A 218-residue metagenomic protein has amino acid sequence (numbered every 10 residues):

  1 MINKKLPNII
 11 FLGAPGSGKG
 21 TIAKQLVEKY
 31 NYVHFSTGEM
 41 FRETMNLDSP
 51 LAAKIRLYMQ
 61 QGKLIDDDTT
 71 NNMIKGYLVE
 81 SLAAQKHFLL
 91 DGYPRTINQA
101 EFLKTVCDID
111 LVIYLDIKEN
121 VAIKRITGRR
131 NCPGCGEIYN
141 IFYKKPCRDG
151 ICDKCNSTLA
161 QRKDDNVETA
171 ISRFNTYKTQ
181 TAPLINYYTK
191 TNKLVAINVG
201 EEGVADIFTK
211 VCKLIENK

Functional and structural regions predicted by a protein language model:
I2-K4, Q25, T158-K218: NTP-dependent small-molecule kinase module
F11: Hydrophobic anchor at the beta1->P-loop junction of P-loop NTPases
A14: P-loop (Walker A) phosphate-binding loop of NTP-binding proteins
K19: Conserved lysine of the Walker
E28-S36: Post-Walker A helix-loop "phosphate-sensing" segment adjacent to the P-loop in P-loop NTPases
F35-D108, N131, R162, F208: ATP-dependent small-molecule kinase phosphotransfer cores that center on conserved nucleotide phosphate-binding segments
L90-K144: ATP-dependent NMP and nucleoside kinases share a basic, alpha-helical "lid"
K124-I171: Cys/His-rich short segments
